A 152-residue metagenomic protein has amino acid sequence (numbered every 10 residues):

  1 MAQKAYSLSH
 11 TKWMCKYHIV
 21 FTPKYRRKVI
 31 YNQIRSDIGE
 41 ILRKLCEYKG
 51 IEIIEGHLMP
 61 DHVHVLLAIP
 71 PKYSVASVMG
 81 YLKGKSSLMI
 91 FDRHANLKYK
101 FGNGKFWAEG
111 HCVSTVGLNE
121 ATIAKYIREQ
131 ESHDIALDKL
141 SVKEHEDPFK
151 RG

Functional and structural regions predicted by a protein language model:
M1-G152: Basic nucleic-acid-binding interfaces
